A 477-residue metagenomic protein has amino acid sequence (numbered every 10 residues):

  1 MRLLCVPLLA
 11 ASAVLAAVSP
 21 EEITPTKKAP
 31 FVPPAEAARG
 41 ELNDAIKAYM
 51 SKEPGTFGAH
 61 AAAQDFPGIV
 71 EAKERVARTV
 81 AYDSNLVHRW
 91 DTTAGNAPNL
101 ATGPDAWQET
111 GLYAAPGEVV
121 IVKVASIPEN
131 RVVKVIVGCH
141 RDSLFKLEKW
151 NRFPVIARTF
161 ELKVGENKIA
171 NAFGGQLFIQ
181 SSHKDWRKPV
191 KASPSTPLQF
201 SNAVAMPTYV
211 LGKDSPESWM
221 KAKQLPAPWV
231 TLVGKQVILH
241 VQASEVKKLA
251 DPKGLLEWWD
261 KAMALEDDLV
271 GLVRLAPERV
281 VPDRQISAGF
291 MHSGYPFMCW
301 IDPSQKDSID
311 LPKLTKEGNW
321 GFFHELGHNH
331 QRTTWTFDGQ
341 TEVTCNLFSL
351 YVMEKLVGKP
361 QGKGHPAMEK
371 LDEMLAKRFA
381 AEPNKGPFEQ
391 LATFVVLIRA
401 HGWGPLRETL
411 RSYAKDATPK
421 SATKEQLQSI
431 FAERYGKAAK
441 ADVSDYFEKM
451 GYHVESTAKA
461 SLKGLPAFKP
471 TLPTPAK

Functional and structural regions predicted by a protein language model:
M1-L8: Sec-dependent signal peptide recognition, specifically the positively charged N-region followed immediately by
A10, L15-A17: Boundary at the C-terminal end of the N-terminal hydrophobic targeting segment
A17-I23, V32, E36-G40, A48 (+3 more regions): Beta/coil-rich, acidic/histidine-enriched accessory regions frequently appended to metallopeptidases
A17-Y49, G271, K316-E317, G321-H328: Long, contiguous interaction/targeting segments characteristic of exported/extracellular or secretory-pathway proteins
A48-A205: Beta-strand-enriched, solvent-exposed domains that form extended recognition/catalytic surfaces
T196-T231: Low-complexity, Pro/Ser/Thr- and charge-rich linker/hinge segments at domain boundaries
W219-M220, L225-R399, R407-L410: Catalytic cores of extracellular degradative/oxidative enzymes
K370-A458, A467: Active-site-proximal alpha-helical
